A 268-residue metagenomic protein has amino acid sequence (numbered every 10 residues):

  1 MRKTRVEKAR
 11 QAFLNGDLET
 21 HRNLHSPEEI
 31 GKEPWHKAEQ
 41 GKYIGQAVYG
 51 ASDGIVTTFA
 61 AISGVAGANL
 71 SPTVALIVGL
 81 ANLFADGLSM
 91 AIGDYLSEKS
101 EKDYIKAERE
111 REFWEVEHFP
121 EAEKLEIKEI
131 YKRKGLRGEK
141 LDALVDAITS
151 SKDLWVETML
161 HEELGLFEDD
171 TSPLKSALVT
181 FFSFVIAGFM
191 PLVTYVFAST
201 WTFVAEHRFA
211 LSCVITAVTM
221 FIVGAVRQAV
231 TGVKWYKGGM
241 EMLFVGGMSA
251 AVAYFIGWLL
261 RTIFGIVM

Functional and structural regions predicted by a protein language model:
R2, A9-G45, E98-T180: Cytosol/matrix-facing amphipathic helices and coiled-coil assembly/linker segments of eukaryotic membrane proteins
Q40-I62, F167-V193: Transmembrane alpha-helical segments and their cytosolic interface motifs in multi-pass membrane proteins
V48, S52, V56-A81, A91-G93: Juxtamembrane transmembrane-helix termini in multi-pass membrane transport proteins
A81-I105: Hydrophobic alpha-helical membrane-embedded segments
A85, S89, A187, P191 (+3 more regions): Alpha-helical transmembrane segments of multipass membrane proteins
E206-V218: Structural signature of hydrophobic alpha-helical transmembrane segments
G224-G247: Interfacial loop-to-transmembrane junctions
F255-M268: Juxtamembrane boundary at the C-terminal end of a transmembrane helix
